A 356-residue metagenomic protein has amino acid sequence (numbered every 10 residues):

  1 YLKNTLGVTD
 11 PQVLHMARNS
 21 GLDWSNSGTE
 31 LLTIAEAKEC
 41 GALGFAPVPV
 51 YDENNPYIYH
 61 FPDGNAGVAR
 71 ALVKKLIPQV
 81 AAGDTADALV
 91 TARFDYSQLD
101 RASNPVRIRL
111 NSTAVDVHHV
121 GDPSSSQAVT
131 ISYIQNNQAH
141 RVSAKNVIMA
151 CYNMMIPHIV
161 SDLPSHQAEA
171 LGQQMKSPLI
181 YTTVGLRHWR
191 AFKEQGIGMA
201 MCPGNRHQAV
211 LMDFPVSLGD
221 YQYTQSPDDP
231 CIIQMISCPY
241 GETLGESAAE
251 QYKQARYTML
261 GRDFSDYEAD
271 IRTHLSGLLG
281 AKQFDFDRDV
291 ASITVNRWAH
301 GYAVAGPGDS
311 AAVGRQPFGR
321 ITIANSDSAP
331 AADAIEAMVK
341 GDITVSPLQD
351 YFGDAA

Functional and structural regions predicted by a protein language model:
Y1-S112, P123-S126: Active-site/ligand-binding neighborhood in enzyme catalytic cores
L6-A17, A168-L171, G280-S292: Short, surface-exposed acidic
E53-G64, V68, A102, A139 (+6 more regions): Conserved aromatic-histidine-acidic binding/catalytic patches
P62-K74, M154, P178, S265-T273 (+1 more regions): A structural signal for well-ordered alpha-helical segments within the folded catalytic domains of diverse enzymes
D95-N104, T113-S132, N296-A312: Charged, often glycine-rich, active-site loop that binds/positions anionic groups
V106, L110-Q234, C238-L244: Mid-domain catalytic core of redox enzymes that form a hydrophobic substrate pocket/lid adjacent to a catalytic redox
I134, G185, A191-A356: Conserved flavin/dinucleotide-binding core of flavoenzymes
